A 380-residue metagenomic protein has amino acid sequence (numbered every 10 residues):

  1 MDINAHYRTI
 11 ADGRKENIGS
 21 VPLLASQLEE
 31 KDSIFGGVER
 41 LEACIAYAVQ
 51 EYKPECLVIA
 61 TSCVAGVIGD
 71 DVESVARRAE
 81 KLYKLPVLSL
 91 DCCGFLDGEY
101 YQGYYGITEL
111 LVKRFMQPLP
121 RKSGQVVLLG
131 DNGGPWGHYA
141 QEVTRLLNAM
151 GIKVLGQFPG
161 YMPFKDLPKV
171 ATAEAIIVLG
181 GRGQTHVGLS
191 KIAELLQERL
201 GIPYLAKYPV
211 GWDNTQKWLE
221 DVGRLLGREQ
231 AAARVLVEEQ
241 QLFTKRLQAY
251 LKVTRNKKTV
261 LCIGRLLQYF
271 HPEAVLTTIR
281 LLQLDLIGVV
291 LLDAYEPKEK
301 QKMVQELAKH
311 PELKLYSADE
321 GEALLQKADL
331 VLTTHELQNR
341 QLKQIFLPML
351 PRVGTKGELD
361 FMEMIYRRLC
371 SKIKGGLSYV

Functional and structural regions predicted by a protein language model:
M1-V380: An N-terminal assembly and electron-transfer interface module characteristic of large anaerobic redox and radical
